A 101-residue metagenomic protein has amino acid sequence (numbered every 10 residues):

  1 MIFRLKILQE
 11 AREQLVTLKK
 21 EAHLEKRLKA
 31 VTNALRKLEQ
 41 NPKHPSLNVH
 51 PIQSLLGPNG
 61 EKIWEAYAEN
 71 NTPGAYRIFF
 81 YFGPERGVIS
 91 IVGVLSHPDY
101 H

Functional and structural regions predicted by a protein language model:
M1-R4, V16-L28, L55-H101: Enriched for short, Lys/Arg-rich terminal
R4-L5, V49: Generic preference for hydrophobic/aromatic residues in regular secondary structure cores
Q14, L18, A34-K37: Residues that form generic nucleotide/phosphate-binding pockets
E25-S54: Compact soluble domain cores
